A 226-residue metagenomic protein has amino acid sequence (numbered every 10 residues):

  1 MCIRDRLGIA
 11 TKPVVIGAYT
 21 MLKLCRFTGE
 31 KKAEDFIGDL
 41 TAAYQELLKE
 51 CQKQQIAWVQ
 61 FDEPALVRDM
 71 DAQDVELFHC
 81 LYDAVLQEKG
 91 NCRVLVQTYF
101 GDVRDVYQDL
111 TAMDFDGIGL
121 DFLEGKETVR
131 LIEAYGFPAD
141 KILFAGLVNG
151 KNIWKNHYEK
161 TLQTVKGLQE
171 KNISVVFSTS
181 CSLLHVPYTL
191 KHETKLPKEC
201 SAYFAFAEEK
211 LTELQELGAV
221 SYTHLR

Functional and structural regions predicted by a protein language model:
M1-R6, T223-H224: Conserved small/polar residues in nucleotide/adenosyl-binding loops
R4, C51, E63, L110 (+1 more regions): Conserved, mostly hydrophobic/aromatic
L7-A33, L183: N-terminal small/glycine-rich loop or linker at the start of catalytic domains across soluble metabolic enzymes
A10-K12, A57-Q60, R93-L95, G117 (+2 more regions): Structural preference for beta-strand elements that scaffold enzyme active sites
I16-T20, P64-L66, Q97-V103, L123-G125 (+2 more regions): Active-site beta-loop-alpha junctions enriched in small/polar residues
V75-C92, L214: Alpha-helix-loop-beta-strand connector modules within alpha/beta enzyme cores
D109-A205, V220: Catalytic-face loop-and-helix region of soluble metabolic enzyme cores
A202-E216, V220-R226: Flexible inter-domain linker/hinge segments
